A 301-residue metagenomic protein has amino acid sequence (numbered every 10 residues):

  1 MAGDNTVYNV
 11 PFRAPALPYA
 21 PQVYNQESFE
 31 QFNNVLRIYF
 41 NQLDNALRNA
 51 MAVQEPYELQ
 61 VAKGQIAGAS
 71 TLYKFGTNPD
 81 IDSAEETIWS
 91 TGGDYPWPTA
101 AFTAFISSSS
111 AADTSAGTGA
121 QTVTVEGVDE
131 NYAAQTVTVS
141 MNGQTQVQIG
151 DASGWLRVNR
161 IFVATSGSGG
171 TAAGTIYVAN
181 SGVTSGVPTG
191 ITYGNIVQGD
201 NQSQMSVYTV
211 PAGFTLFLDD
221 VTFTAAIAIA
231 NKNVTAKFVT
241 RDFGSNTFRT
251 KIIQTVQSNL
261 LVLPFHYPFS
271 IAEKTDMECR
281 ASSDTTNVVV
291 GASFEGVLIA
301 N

Functional and structural regions predicted by a protein language model:
M1-E55: Extracellular "spike/adhesin" assembly and maturation modules and analogous cytosolic coiled-coil scaffolds
Y24-Q26, Q31, L36-Y39, L43-L47 (+5 more regions): Residue-level detector of solvent-exposed, low-hydrophobicity positions
Q54-R157, A164-N301: Beta-strand-centric surfaces of beta-sandwich/beta-rich domains
